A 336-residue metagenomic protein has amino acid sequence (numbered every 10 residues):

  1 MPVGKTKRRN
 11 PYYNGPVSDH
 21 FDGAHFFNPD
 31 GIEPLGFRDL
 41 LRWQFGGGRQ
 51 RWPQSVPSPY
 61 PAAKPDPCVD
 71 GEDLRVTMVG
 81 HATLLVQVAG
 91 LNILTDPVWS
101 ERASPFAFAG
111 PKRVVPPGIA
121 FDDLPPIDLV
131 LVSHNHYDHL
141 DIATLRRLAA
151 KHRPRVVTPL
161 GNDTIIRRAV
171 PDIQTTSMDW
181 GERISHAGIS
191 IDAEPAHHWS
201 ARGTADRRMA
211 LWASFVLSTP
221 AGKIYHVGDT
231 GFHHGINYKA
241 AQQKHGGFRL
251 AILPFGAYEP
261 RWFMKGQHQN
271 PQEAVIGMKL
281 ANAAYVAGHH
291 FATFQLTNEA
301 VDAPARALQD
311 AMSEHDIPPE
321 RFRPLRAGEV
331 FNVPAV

Functional and structural regions predicted by a protein language model:
M1-K112, P117-D123, L217-G228, R249-L253 (+1 more regions): Metallo-beta-lactamase
G4-G23, F27-P29, F121-D123, L129 (+6 more regions): Cap/insert and terminal regions of metallo-dependent hydrolase folds
R51-G71, D123, T158-G222, A307-A335: Metallo-beta-lactamase
D66, T83-L84, P117-D122, L145-R147 (+5 more regions): Short, flexible, glycine/charge-rich loop motifs used to bind or transfer phosphoryl groups or to couple energy/partner
V79-G80, D96, S133, W180 (+1 more regions): A secondary-structure boundary/capping signal
T83-A89, S185-F248, F263-E273: Catalytic core of the metallo-beta-lactamase
W99-A107, G118-R183, E194-P195: Active-site HxH/HxHxD metal-binding segment of metal-dependent hydrolases
W99-P116, W199-D206, E259-H268: Acidic/histidine-rich helix-loop elements that form or flank divalent-metal/phosphate-binding sites at the catalytic
